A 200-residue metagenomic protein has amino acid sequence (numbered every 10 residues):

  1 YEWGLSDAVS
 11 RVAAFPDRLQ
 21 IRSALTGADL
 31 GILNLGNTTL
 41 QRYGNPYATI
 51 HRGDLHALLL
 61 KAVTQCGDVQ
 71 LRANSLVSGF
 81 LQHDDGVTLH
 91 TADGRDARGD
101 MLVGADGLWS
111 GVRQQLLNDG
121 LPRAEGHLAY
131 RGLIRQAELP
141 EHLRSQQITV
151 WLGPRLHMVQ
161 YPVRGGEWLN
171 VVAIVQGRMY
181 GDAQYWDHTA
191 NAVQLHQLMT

Functional and structural regions predicted by a protein language model:
Y1-R135, R178-L198: Conserved N-terminal helical subregion
W3, P140-L143: Short Pro/Gly-enriched beta-strand edge/turn motifs at strand-loop
S10-R11, Q70-L71, P140-E141, I148-L152: Short, solvent-exposed secondary-structure boundary motifs
Q146-G181, H188-T200: Active-site substrate-recognition segment that forms the wall of the catalytic cavity or substrate channel
